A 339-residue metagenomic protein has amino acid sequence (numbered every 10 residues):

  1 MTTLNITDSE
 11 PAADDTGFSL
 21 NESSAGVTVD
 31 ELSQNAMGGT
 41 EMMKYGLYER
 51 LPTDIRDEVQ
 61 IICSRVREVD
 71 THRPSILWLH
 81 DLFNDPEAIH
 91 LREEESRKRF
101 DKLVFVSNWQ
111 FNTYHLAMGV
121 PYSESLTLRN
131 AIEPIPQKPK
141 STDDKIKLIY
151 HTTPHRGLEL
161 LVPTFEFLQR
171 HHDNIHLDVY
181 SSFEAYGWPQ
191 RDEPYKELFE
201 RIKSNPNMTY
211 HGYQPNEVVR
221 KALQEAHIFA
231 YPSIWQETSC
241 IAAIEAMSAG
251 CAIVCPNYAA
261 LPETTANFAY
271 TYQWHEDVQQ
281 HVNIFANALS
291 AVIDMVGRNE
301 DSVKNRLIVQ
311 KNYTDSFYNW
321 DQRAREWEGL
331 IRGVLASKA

Functional and structural regions predicted by a protein language model:
M1-V69: N-terminal pre-catalytic "stem/leader" segment of glycosyltransferase-like enzymes
M37-M42, E276, Q280, G297-L335: A charged, aromatic-enriched C-terminal amphipathic alpha-helix characteristic of glycosyltransferases across folds
D101-H115, V120-P136: Donor nucleotide-sugar binding/catalytic pocket of nucleotide-sugar-dependent glycosyltransferases
K140-G157, V162-F165, Q169, D178: Conserved donor-binding/catalytic core segment of Leloir-type glycosyltransferases
D192-E217: Nucleotide-activated donor-binding/catalytic signature segment of Leloir-type glycosyltransferases, i.e., the conserved
Q224-T238: Acidic donor-binding loop of glycosyltransferase active sites
A252-C255, P262: Short hydrophobic beta-strand element within catalytic cores of glycosyltransferases and related nucleotide-activated
P262-D294: Change "using UDP/GDP/dTDP sugars" to "using nucleotide sugars
